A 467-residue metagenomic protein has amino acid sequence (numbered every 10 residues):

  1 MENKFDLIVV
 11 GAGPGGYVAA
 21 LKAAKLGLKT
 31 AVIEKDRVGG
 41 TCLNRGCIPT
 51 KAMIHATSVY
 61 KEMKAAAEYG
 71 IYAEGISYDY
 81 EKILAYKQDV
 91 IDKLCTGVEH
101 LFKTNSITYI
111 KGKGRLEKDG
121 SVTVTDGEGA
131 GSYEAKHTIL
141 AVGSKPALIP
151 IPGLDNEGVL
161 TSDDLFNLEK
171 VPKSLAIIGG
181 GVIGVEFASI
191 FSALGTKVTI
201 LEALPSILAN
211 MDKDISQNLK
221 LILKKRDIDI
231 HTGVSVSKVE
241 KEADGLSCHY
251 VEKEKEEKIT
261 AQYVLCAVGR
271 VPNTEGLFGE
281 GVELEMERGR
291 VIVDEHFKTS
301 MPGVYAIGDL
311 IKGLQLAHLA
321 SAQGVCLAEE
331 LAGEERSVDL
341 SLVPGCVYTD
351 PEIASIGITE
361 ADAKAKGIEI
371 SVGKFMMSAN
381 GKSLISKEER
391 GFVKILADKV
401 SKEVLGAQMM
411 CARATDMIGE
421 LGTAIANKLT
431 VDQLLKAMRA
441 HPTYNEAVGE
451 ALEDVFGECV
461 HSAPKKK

Functional and structural regions predicted by a protein language model:
E2-F5, L21-L28, I33-V171, T199 (+8 more regions): Glycine-rich flavin
E2-G13, V171-G181: Beta1/beta-strand and adjacent pyrophosphate-binding region of the FAD-binding site in flavoprotein oxidoreductases
I8-G15, A19, A24-D36, T41 (+5 more regions): Flexible, glycine-rich terminal cap/loop adjacent to redox cofactors in electron-transfer oxidoreductases
I8-V10, G114, Y133-G143, I178 (+2 more regions): Short hydrophobic core segments
G16, G184-V185: N-terminal Rossmann-fold NAD(P) dinucleotide-binding loop
A20, A24, A188, S192-A193: Gly/Ala-rich phosphate-binding loop of Rossmann-like dinucleotide-binding domains, activating on the conserved
K111, M286, D294-E295, E360 (+1 more regions): Short, acidic, Ser/Thr-enriched surface-loop or helix-capping motifs
D155-P172, K258-L331: FAD-site-proximal beta/loop scaffold in flavoenzymes
